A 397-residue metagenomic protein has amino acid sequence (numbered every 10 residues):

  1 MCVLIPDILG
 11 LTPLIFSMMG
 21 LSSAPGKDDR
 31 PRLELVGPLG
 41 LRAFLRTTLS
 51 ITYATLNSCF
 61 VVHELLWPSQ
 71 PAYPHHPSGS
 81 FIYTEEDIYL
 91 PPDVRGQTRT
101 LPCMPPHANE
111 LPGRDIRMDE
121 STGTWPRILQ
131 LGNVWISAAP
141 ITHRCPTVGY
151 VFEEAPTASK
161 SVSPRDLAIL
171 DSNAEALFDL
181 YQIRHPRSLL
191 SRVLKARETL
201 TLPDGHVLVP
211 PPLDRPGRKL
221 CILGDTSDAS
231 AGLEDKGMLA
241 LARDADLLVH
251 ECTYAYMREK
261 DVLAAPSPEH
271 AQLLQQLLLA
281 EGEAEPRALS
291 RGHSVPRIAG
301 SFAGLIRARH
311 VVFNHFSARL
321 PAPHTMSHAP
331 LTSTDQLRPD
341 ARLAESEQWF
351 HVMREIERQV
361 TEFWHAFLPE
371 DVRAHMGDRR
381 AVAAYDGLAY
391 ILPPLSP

Functional and structural regions predicted by a protein language model:
M1-C221, A229, R319-P397: Binuclear metal-dependent hydrolase catalytic cores
G20-D29, A54, A240-D244, S301-R307: Short, conserved loop/helix-junction motifs that constitute active-site signature segments in enzyme catalytic cores
E154, E251-Y254, H315-F316: Short loop/turn segments at strand-loop or loop-helix junctions that form parts of catalytic or ligand-binding pockets
C221-Y254, R258-D261: Active-site-proximal loop/helix segments of hydrolase catalytic cores
G232-G237, R291-L305: A short, acidic, amphipathic alpha-helical segment used as a generic capping/interface helix at domain edges
L247, V262, R287-L289, I298: Charged, surface-exposed interaction regions in soluble eukaryotic proteins
H250, H310-H315, R380-A384: Conserved active-site loop/cleft motifs that coordinate metal ions or position small ligands
V262-A284, D335-L337, A341: A solvent-exposed, charged loop/short amphipathic helix patch at secondary-structure junctions
